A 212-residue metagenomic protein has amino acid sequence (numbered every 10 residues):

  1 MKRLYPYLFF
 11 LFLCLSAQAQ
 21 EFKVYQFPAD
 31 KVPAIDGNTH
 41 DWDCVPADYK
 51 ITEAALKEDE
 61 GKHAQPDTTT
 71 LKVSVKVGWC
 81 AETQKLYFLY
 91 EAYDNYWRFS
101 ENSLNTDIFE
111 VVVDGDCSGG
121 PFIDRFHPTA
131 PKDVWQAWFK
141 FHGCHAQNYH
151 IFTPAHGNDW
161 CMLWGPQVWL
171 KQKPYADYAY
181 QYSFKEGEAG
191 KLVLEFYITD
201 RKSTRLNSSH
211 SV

Functional and structural regions predicted by a protein language model:
M1-K23: Bacterial Sec-dependent N-terminal signal peptides
Q20-V212: Structural preference for beta-rich elements and adjacent junctions enriched in aromatics
